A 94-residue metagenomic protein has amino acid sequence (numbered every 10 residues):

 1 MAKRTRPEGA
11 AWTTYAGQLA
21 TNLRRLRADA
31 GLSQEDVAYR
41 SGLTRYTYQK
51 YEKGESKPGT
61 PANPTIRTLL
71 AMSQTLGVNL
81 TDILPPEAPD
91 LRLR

Functional and structural regions predicted by a protein language model:
M1-R6, T13, Q74, T81-R94: Short, charged recognition helix plus adjacent turn of helix-turn-helix-like nucleic-acid-binding domains
A2-G31: A short, Lys/Arg-rich alpha-helix, primarily the initiator
N22, S33, T65-T68, N79: Residues that mark the N-terminal boundary/hinge immediately upstream of a DNA-recognition element
A28, Y39, Q74: Alpha-helical residues within the helix-turn-helix
G31-K57: Short alpha-helical DNA-recognition segment
E52, T68, L76, L84-E87: DNA major-groove recognition helix of helix-turn-helix
E55-Q74, R92: Short, basic-rich loop-to-helix N-cap that marks the start of a DNA-contacting helix
